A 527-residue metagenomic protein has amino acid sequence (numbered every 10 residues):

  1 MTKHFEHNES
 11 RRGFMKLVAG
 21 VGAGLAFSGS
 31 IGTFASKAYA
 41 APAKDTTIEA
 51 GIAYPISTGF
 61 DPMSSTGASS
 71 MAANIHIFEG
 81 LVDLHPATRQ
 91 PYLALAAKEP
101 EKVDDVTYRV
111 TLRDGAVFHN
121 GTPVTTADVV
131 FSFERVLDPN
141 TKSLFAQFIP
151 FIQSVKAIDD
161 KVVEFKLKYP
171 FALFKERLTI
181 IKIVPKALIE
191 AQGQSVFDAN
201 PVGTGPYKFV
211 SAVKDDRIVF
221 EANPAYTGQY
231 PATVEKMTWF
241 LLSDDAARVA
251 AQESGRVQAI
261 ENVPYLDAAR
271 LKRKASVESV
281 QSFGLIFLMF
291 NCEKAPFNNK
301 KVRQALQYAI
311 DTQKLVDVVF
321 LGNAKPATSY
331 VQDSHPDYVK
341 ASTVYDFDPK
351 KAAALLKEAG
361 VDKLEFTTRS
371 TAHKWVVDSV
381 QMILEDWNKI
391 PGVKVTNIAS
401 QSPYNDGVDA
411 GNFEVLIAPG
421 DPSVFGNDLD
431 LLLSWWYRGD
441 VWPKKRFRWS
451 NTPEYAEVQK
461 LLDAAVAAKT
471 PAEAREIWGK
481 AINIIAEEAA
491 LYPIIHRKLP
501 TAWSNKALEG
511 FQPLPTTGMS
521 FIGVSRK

Functional and structural regions predicted by a protein language model:
M1-G13, V21-G29, A35-K37: N-terminal secretory signal peptides
A19-G20, A26-F34, V213, A222 (+3 more regions): Detector for C-terminal structural segments
E49, T125-S132, D160-K166, G205-P206 (+7 more regions): Alpha-helical secondary-structure segments
G51-D104, E134, V202: N-terminal lobe/hinge region of extracytoplasmic solute-binding protein
Y54-M71, L93-A96, T122, F145 (+6 more regions): A structural "hinge/loop" feature
H85-Q90, T179-A232, K236, D244-A246 (+2 more regions): Gly/Pro-rich hinge or "lid" segments in bacterial periplasmic/extracellular proteins
T111, A146-I189: Surface-exposed binding/hinge segments that line and control ligand-binding clefts or catalytic entry sites
P224-A269: Ligand-site clamp/hinge motif
